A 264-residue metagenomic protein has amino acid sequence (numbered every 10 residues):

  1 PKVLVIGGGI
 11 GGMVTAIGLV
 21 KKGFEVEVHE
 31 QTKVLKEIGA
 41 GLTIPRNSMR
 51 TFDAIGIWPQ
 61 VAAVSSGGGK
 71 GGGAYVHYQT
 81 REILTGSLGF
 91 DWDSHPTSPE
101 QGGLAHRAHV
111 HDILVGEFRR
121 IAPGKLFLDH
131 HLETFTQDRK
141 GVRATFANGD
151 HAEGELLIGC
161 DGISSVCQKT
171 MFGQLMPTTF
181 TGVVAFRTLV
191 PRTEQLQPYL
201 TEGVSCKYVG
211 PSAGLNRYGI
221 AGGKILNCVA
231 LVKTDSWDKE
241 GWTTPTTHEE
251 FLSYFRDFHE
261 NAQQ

Functional and structural regions predicted by a protein language model:
P1-G11: Beta1/beta-strand and adjacent pyrophosphate-binding region of the FAD-binding site in flavoprotein oxidoreductases
K2, E25, I225-C228: Residues at the starts of beta-strands that form the adenosine-phosphate
G11, V34, S164: Conserved Rossmann-like nucleotide-cofactor binding loop
T15-F24, T51-A54: A short, Lys/Arg-enriched amphipathic alpha-helix followed by its capping loop at the start of a domain
V20-A40: Glycine-rich FAD pyrophosphate-binding loop
G23, G68-K70, A122, G154-E155: Short, well-ordered alpha-helix to beta-strand connector turns
I38-E117: Active-site-adjacent segment of FAD-dependent monooxygenases/related oxidoreductases
E82, E100-A108, D112-Q264: Conserved FAD-binding catalytic core of PHBH/FMO-like flavoproteins
